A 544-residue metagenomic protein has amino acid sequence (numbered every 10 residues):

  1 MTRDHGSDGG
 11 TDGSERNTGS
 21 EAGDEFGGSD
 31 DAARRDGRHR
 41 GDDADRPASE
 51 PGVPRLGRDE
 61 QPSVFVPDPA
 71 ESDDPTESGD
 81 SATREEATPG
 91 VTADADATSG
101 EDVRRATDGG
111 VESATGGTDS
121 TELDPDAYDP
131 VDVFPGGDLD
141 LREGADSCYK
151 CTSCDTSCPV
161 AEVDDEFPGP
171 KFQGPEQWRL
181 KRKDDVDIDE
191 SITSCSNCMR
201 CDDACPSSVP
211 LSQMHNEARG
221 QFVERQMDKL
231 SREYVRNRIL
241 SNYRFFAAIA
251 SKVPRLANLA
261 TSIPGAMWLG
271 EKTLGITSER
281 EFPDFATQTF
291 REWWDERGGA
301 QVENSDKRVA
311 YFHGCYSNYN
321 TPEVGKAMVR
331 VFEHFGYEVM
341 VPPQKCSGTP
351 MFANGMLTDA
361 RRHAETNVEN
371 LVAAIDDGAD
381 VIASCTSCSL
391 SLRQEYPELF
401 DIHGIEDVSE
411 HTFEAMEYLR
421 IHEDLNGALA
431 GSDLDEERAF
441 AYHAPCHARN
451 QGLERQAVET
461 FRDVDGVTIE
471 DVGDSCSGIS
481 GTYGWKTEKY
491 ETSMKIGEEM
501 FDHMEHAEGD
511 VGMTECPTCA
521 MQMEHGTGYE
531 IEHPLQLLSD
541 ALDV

Functional and structural regions predicted by a protein language model:
M1-T152, C158-D164, A327-M328, P342-P343 (+5 more regions): Terminal disorder- and signal-encoded targeting elements
D4, R308, G314-V408, E414 (+2 more regions): Cofactor-cradling patches in redox/metallo enzymes
R46, P51-V53, D59, R104-G137 (+3 more regions): Non-heme iron-sulfur electron-transfer modules
P135-Y149, E176-P343, M351-L392, P397-F400: Iron-sulfur-cluster electron-transfer modules
C148-C154, C158, C195-C201, C205 (+5 more regions): Short cysteine clusters
D155-A161, D165, D202-S208, S212 (+3 more regions): Cys/His-rich zinc-coordinating "finger/knuckle" motifs
R244-A247, S409-E436: A conserved helix-loop-strand patch within extracytoplasmic ligand-binding domains of the periplasmic binding
